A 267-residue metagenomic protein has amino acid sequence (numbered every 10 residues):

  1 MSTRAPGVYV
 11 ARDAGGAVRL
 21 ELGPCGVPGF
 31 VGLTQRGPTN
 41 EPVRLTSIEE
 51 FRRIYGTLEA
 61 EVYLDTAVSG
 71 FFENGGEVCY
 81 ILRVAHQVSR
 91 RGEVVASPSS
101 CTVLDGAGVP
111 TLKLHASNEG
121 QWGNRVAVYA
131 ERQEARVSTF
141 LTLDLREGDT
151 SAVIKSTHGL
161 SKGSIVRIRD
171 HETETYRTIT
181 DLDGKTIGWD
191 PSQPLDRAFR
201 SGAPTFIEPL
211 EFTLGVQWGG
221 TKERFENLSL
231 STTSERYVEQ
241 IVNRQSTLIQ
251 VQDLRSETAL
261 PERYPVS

Functional and structural regions predicted by a protein language model:
M1-S267: Surface-exposed assembly/interface segments
